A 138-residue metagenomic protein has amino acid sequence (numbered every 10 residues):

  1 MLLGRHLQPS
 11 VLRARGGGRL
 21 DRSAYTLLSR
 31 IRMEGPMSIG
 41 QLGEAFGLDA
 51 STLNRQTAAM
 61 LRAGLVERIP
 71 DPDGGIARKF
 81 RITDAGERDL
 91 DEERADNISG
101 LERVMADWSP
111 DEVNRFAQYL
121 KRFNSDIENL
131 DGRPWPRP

Functional and structural regions predicted by a protein language model:
M1, A24, L28, T83 (+1 more regions): Generic structural concept
M1-Q8: Long, low-complexity, charged/polar intrinsically disordered regions in eukaryotic proteins
Q8-T52, T57, R62-L65, K79 (+1 more regions): N-terminal helix-turn-helix DNA-binding core of bacterial DNA-binding proteins
S10, D111-P138: C-terminal regulatory/oligomerization modules of transcriptional regulators
L12-G16, D71, M105, E128 (+1 more regions): Short, flexible helix-adjacent loops and helix caps
S29-M33, R94, K121: Short, locally clustered residues in the helix-turn-helix/winged-helix DNA-binding domain
F46-L48, P72-A77, N124-N129: A general structural signal for short secondary-structure boundary/capping elements
A58-Q118: Charged, amphipathic alpha-helical coiled-coil/dimerization segments
